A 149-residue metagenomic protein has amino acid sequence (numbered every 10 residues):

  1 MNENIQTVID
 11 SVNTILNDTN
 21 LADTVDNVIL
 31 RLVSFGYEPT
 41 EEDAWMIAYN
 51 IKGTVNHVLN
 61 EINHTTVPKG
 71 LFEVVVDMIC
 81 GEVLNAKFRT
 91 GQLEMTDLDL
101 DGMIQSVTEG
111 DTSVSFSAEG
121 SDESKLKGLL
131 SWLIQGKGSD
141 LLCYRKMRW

Functional and structural regions predicted by a protein language model:
M1-V74, S124-W149: Conserved short "hinge" loops at termini or chain/domain junctions
N4-T7, G81-W149: Short loop/turn elements at secondary-structure junctions
V75-I79: Short alpha-helical scaffolding segments that buttress acidic/His motifs in well-ordered protein cores
